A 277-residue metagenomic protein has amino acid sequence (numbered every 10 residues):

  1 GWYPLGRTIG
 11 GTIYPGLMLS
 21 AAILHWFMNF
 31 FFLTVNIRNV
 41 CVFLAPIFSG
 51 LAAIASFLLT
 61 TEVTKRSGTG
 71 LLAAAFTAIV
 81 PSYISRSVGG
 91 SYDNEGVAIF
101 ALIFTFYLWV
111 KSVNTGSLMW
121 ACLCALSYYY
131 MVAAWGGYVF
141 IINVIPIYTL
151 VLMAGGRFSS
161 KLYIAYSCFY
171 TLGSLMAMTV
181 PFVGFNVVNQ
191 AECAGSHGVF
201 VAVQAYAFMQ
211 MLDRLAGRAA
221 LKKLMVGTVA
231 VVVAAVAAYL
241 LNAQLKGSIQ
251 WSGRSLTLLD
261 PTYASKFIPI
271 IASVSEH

Functional and structural regions predicted by a protein language model:
G1-L51, V80, D93-G96: Membrane-interface coil-to-helix junctions
G1-T8, F31-A45, S85, L123-V132 (+1 more regions): Juxtamembrane membrane-interface segments at transmembrane-helix boundaries in membrane proteins
R7-I9, F104, S160-K161: Alpha-helical transmembrane segments of integral membrane proteins, especially early/N-terminal helices
Y14-M18, S117, T262, K266: Coil-to-alpha-helix initiation sites in intrinsically disordered, low-complexity, charged segments
N29-N36, R66, G70, S117 (+5 more regions): Alpha-helix capping and helix-coil boundary motifs
R38-V40, L44, G90-Y92, Q190-A191 (+1 more regions): Interfacial loop-to-helix junctions that mark the boundaries of transmembrane helices in multi-pass membrane
F43-E62, R66-R157, Y166-N186: Membrane-embedded helix bundles of polyisoprenyl
L126, I142, P146, L150-H277: Transmembrane-lumen/periplasm boundary regions of multi-pass, lipid-linked membrane glycan transferases
